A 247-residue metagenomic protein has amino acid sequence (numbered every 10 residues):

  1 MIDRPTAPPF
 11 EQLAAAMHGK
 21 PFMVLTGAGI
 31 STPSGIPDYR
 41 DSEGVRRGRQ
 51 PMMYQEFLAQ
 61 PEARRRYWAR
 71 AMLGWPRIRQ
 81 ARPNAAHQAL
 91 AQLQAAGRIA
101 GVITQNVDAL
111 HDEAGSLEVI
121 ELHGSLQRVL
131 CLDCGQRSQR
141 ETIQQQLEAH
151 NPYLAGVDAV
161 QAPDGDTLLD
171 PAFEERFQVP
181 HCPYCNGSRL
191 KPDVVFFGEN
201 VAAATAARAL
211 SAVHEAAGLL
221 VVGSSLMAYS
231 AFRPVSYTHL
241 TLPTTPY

Functional and structural regions predicted by a protein language model:
M1-L240, P246: Conserved catalytic core of sirtuin-type NAD+-dependent deacylases
